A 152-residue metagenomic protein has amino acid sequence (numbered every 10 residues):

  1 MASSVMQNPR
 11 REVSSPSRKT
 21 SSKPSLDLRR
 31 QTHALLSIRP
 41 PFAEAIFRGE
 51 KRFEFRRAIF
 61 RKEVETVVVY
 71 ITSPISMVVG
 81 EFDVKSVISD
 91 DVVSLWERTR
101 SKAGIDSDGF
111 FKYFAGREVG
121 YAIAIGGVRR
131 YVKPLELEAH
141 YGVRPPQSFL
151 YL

Functional and structural regions predicted by a protein language model:
A2-L152: Structured alpha/beta reader/binder surfaces that contact nucleic acids or chromatin modification marks
